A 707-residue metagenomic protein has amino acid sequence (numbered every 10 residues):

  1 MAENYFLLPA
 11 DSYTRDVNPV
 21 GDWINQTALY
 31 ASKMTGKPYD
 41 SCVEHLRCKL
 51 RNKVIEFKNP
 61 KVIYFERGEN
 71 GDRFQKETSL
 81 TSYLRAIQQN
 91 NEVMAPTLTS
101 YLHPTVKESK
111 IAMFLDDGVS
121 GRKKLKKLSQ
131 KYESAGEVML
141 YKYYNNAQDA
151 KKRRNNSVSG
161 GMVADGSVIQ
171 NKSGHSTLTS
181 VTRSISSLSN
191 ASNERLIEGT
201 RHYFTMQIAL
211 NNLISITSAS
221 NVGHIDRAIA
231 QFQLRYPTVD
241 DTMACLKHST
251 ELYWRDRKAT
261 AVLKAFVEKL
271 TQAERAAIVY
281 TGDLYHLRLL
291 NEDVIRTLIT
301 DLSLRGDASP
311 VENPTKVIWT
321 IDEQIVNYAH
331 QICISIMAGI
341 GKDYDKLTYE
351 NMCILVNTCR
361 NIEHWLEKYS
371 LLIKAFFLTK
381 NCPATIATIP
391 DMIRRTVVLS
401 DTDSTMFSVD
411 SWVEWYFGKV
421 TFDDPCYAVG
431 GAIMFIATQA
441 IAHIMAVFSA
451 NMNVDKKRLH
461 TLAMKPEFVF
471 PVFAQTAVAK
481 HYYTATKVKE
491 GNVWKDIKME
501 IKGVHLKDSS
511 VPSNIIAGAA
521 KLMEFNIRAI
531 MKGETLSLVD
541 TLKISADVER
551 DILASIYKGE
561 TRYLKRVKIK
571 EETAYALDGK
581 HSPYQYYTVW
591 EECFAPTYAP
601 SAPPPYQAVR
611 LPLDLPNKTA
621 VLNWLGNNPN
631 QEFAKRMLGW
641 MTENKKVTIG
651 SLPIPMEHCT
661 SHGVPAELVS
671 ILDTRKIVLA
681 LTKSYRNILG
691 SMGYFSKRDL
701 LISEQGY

Functional and structural regions predicted by a protein language model:
M1-Y707: Conserved acidic
